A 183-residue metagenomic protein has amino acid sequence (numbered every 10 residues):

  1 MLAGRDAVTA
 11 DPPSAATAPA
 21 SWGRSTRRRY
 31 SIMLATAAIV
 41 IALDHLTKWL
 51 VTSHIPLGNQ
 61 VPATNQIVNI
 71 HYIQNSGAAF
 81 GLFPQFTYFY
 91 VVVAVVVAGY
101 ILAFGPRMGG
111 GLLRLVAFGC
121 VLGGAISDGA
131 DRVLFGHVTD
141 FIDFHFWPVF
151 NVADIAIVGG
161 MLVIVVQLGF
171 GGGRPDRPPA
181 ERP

Functional and structural regions predicted by a protein language model:
M1-P183: Alpha-helical transmembrane bundles and membrane-interface segments of multipass inner-membrane proteins
